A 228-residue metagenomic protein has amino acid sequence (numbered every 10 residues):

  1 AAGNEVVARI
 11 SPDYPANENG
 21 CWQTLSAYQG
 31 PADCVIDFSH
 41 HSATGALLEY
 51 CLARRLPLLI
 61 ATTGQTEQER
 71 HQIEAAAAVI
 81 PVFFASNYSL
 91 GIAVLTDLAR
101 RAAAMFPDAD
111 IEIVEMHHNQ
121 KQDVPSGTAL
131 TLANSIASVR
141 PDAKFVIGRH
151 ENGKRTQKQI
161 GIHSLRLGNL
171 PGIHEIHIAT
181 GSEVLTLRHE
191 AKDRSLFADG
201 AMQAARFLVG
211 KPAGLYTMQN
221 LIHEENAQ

Functional and structural regions predicted by a protein language model:
A1-Y28, A32, P107-Q228: C-terminal substrate-binding/catalytic lobe of Rossmann-fold NAD(P)-dependent oxidoreductases
Y28-I36, A53-L58: Short acidic/histidine-rich motifs immediately flanking catalytic phosphotransfer sites in two-component signaling
S39-H40, T63, S164-R166: Short glycine-/small-residue-rich Rossmann-like dinucleotide-binding loops
S42-R54, A61-F84, L90-A93, D97-A102: Rossmann-fold NAD(P)-binding glycine/threonine-rich loop
I60-T62, F84-S86, I111-I113, H117: Short, acidic/small-residue loops that bind anionic groups at enzyme active sites
F84-I92, H118-P125: Short, surface-exposed loop/turn motifs that are enriched in glycine and acidic residues and include a nearby proline
